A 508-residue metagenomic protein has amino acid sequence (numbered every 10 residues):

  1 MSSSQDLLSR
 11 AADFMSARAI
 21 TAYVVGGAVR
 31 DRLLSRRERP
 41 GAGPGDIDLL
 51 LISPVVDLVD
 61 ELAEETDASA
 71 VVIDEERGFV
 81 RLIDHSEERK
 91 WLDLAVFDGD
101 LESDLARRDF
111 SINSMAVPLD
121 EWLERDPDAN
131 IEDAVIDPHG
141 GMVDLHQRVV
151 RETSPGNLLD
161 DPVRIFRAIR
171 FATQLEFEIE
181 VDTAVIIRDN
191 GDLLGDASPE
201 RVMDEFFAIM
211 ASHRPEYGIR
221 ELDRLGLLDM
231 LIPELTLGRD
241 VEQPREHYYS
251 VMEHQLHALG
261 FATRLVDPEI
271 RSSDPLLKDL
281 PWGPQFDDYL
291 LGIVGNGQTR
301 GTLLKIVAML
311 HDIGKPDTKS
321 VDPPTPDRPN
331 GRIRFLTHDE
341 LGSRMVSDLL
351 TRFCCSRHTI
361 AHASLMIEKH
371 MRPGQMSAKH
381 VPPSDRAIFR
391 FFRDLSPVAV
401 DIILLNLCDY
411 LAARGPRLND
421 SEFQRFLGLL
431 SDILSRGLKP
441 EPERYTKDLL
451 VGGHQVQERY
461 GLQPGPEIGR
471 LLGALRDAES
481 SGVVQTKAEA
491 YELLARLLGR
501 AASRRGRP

Functional and structural regions predicted by a protein language model:
M1-P508: Catalytic cores of the polymerase beta-like nucleotidyltransferase superfamily and closely associated nucleotide
